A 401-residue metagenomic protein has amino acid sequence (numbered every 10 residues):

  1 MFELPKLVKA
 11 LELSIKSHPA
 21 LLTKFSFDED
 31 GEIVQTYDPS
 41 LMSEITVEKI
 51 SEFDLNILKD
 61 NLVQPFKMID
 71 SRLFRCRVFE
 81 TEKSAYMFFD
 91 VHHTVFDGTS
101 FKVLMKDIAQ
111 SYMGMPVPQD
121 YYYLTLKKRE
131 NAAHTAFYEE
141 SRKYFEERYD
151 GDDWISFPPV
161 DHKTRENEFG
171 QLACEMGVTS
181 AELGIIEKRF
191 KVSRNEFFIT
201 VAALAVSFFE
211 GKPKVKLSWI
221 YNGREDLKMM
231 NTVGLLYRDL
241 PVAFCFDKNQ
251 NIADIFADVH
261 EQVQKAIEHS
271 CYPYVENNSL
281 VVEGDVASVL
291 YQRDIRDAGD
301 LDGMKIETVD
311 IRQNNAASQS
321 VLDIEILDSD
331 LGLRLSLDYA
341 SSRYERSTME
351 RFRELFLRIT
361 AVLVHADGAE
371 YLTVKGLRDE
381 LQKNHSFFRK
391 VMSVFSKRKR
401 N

Functional and structural regions predicted by a protein language model:
M1, D28-I50, N61, D70-R75 (+8 more regions): Acyl/amide activation-and-transfer machinery of modular secondary-metabolite enzymes
M1, V8, P19-L21, F27 (+8 more regions): His-Asp-centered acyl/peptidyl-transfer active-site segments
V8-F53, R72, Y121-G170, N384-N401: Short amphipathic alpha-helices and their capping loops
H18, L22, M105-K106, P213-I220 (+2 more regions): Extended, hydrophobic beta-loop-alpha segments that form or line the acyl/peptidyl-thioester binding and transfer paths
Y37, Q264, Q292-G299, R346-N401: Flexible, non-catalytic linker and terminal segments flanking ANL/adenylate-forming cores
F53-L58, F101-K102, E139, N167-I185 (+3 more regions): AMP-binding/adenylate-forming domain of the ANL superfamily
F79-Y123, M349-V364: Active-site-proximal acidic secondary-structure segment that organizes catalysis
